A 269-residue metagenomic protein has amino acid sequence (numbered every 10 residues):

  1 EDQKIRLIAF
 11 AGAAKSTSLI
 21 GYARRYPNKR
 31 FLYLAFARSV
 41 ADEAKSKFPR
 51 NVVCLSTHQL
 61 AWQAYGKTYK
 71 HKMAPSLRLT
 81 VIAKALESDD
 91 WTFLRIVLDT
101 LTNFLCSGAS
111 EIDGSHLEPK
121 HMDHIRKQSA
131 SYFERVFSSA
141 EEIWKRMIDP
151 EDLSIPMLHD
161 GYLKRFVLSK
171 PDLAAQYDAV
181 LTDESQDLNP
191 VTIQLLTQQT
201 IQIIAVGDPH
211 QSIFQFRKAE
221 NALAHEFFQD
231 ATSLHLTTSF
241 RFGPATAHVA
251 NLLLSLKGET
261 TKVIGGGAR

Functional and structural regions predicted by a protein language model:
E1-L7, S18, T92-A179, P190-L195 (+1 more regions): Accessory N-terminal region flanking or inserted into the helicase ATPase core in nucleic-acid motor proteins
K4, N28-R30, N51: Residues that mark the start of a beta-strand
L7-L19, K29, F36-V40, H58-L60 (+3 more regions): Conserved helicase motor core of SF1/SF2 NTP-dependent helicases
R25, K47, K67, A85 (+4 more regions): Active-site catalytic microenvironments for nucleophilic, acid-base chemistry
A35-S39, F48-K67, S139-K164: Inter-Walker segment of RecA-like/P-loop motor cores
R38-C106: Conserved P-loop NTPase-based nucleic-acid remodeling module centered on helicase motor cores
E87-I112, T246-A247, N251, S255-E259 (+1 more regions): Amphipathic alpha-helical "lid/sensor" segments that cap RecA-like P-loop NTPase cores
